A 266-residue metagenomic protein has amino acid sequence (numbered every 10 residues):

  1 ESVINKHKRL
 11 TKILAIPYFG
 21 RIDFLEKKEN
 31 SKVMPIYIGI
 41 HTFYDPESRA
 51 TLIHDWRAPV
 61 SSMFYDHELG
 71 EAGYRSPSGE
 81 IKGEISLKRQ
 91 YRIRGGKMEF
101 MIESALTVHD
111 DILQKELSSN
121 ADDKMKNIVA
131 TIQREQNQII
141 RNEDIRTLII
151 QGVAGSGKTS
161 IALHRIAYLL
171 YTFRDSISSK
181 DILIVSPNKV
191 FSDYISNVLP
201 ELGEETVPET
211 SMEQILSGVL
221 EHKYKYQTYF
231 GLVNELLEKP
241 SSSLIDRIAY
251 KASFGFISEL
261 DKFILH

Functional and structural regions predicted by a protein language model:
E1-K115: N-terminal accessory nucleic-acid engagement/regulatory domains that precede and modulate ATP-driven motor cores
A130-N142: Pre-Walker A adenine-sensing motif
D144-L148: Pre-Walker A (Motif I) flank of P-loop NTPase domains
I150-G152: Hydrophobic anchor at the beta1->P-loop junction of P-loop NTPases
G155-G157: Conserved glycine(s) of the Walker
T159-L169: Motif I (Walker A/P-loop) of helicase-class P-loop NTPases
L170-H266: Alpha-helical nucleic-acid-binding subdomain of P-loop helicases immediately C-terminal to the Walker A/P-loop
